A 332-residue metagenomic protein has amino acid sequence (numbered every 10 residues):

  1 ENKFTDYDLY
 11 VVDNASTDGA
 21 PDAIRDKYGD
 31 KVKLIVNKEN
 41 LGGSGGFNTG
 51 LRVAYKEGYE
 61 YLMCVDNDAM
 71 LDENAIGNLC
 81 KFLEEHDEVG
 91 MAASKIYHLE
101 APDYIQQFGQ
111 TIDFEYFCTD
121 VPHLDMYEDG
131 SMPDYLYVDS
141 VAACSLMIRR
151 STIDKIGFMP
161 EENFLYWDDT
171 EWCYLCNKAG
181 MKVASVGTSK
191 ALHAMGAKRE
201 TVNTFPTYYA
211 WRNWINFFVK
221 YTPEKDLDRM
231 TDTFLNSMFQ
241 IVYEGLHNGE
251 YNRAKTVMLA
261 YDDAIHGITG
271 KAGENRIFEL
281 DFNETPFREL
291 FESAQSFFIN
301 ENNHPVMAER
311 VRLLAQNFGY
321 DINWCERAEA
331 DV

Functional and structural regions predicted by a protein language model:
E1-D6: Short, acidic, metal-binding catalytic loop of nucleotide-sugar glycosyltransferases
D13-D22, E39: A conserved acidic beta->alpha catalytic loop
V36-E57: Glycine-rich, basic loop-to-helix element that forms the pyrophosphate-binding segment of sugar-nucleotide handling
G45-G46, M70-I156, E162: Acidic/His-rich active-site region of diverse nucleotide-sugar glycosyltransferases
Y59-M70: Short beta-strand-to-loop acidic/aromatic patch adjacent to the donor-nucleotide binding site
L136, K182-I265: Active-site-adjacent helix/loop segment of glycosyltransferases that harbors family-specific signature motifs
D139-F158, E162-K190: A short, conserved alpha-helix in the catalytic core of glycosyltransferases
R212-N213, K220, L235-V332: Terminal low-complexity segments of carbohydrate-biosynthetic enzymes
